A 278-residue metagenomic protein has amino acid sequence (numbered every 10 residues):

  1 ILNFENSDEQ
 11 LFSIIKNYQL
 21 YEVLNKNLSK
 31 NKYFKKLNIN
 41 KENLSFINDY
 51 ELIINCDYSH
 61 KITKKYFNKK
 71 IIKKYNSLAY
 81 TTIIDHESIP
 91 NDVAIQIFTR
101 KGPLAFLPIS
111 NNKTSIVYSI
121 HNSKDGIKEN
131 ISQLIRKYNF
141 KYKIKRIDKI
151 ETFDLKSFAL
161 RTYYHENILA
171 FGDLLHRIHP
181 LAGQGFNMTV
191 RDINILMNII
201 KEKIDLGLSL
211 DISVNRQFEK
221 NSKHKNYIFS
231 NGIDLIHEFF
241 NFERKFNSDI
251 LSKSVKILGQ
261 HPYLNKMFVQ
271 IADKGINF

Functional and structural regions predicted by a protein language model:
I1, N48, I95-T99, L107 (+1 more regions): Short acidic-hydrophobic surface loop/beta-edge motif
I1-Y80: Conserved N-terminal helical subregion
N17-Y21, N25, S77, S132 (+5 more regions): A general structural signal for well-ordered alpha-helical segments in protein cores
N31-K32, H165, H261: Acidic-histidine catalytic/liganding microenvironments
Y33-I39, I97, K149-F158: Short gly/ser/thr-rich secondary-structure transition/capping motifs
I53-K141, R146-I150: Conserved FAD-binding catalytic core of PHBH/FMO-like flavoproteins
K124-I212: FAD/FMN-dependent oxidoreductases across multiple families
N198-F278: C-terminal helical "tail/cap" subdomain of flavin- and related membrane-associated enzymes
